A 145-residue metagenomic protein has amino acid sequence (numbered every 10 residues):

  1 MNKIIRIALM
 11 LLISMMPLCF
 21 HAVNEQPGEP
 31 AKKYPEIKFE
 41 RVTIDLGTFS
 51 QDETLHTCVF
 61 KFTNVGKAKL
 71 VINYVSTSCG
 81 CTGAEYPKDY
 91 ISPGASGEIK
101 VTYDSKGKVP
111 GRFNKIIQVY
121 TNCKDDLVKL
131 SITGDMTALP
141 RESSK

Functional and structural regions predicted by a protein language model:
M1-P27: Bacterial Sec-dependent N-terminal signal peptides
N24-V65, M136-K145: Beta-sheet-dominated interaction scaffolds and their linkers
E53-V59, K108-I116: Short, solvent-exposed loop/turn segments enriched in Ser/Thr/Gly
V65-A68, G107, C123: Short, acidic/polar linear motifs in exposed loop/turn regions
K67-E98: Surface-exposed binding patches on compact interaction domains or structured appendages
I99-G107: Short, hydrophobic beta-strand segments
Q118-D125: Short, exposed beta-strand-loop hairpins at the edges of beta-sheets in extracellular/periplasmic proteins
V128-M136: C-terminal edge beta-strand
